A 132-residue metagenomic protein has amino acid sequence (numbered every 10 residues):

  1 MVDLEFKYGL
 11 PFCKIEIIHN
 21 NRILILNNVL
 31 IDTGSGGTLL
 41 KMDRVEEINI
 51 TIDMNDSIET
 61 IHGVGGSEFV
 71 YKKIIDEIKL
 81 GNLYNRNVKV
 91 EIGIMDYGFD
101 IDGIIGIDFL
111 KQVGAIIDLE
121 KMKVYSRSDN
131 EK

Functional and structural regions predicted by a protein language model:
M1-K132: Pepsin/retropepsin-fold aspartyl endopeptidases
